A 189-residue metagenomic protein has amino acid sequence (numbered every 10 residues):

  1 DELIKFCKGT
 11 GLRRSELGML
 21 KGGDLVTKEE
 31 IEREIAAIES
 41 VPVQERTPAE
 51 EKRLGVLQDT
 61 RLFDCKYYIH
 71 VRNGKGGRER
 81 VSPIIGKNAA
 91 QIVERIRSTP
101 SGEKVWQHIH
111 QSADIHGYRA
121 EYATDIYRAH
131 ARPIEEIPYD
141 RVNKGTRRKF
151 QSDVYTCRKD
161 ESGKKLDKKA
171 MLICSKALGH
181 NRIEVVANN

Functional and structural regions predicted by a protein language model:
D1-R14, C157-R158, K165-M171: Basic, Lys/Arg- and aromatic-enriched nucleic-acid-binding interface segment
C7-T60, V185: Short, charged phosphate-coordinating catalytic segments
V26, S98-S101, R132: Residue-level marker of structural boundaries
Q44-G55, N73-E94, E103-Y122: C-terminal catalytic core of Y-nucleophile DNA break-rejoin enzymes
F63-R72, W106: Generic recognition of long tandem-repeat/solenoid scaffolds
Q91-T99, V186-N189: C-terminal/domain-terminus segments
H108-L172, H180, E184-V185: Short basic/aromatic active-site micro-motif
K176: Alpha-helical residues within the helix-turn-helix
